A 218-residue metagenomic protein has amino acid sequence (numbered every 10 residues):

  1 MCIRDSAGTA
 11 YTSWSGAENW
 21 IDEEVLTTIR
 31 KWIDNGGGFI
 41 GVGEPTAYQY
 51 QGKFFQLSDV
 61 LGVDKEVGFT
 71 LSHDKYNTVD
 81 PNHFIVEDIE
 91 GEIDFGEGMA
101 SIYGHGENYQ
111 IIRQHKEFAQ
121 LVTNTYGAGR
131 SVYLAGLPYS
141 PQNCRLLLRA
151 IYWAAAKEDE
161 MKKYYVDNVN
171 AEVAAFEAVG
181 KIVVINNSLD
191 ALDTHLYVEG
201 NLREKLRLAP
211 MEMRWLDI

Functional and structural regions predicted by a protein language model:
M1-I3: Short, small-residue-biased leader/transition segments that mark boundaries at the very start of proteins
D5, R30-W32, K53-L71, G106-Q110 (+2 more regions): Extracellular ligand-binding/catalytic regions of CAZymes and related secreted enzymes and adhesion modules
A7-T9: Short glycine-/small-residue-rich Rossmann-like dinucleotide-binding loops
Y11-G91: A glycine-rich, often tryptophan-bearing local segment used as a flexible ligand/cofactor-contacting loop or short
I85, M99, I112-H115, V122: Compositionally biased, intrinsically disordered low-complexity segments enriched in polar/proline residues
I93-G106: Active-site Gly/Thr loop motif
